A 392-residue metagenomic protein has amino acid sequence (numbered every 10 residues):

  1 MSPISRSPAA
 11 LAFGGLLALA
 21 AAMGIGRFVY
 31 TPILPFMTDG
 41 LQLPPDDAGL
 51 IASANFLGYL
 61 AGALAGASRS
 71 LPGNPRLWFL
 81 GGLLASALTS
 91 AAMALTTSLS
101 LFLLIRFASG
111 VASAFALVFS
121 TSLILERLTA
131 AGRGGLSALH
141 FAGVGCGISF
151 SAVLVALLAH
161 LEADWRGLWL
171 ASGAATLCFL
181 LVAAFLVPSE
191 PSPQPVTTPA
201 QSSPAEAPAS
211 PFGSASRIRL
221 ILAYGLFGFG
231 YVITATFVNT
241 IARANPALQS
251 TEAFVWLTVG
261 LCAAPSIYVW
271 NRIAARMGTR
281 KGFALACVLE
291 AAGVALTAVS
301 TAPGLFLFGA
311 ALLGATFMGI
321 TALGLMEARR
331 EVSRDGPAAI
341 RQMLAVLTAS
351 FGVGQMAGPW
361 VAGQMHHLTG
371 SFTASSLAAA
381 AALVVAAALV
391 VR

Functional and structural regions predicted by a protein language model:
T31, S216-L257: Extracytoplasmic gate region of multi-pass secondary transporters
Q42, L95-S100, S300-T301: Helix-breaking motifs and short loop linkers at transmembrane-helix boundaries and internal kinks in secondary membrane
G62-N74, S266-T279, H366-H367: Helix-to-loop junctions at the C-terminal end of transmembrane segments in multipass secondary transporters
L99, A130-G132, A138-P191: Helix-loop-helix hairpin linking two adjacent transmembrane segments in secondary transporters
I105-G143: Cytoplasmic helix-loop-helix junction between adjacent transmembrane helices in 12-TM secondary transporters
F115-T129, G319-D335: Intracellular juxtamembrane helix-capping segments at the cytosolic ends of symmetry-related transmembrane helices
R280-G324: C-terminal transmembrane helical hairpin of 12-TM major facilitator-type secondary transporters
V332-S371: A late C-terminal transmembrane helix in Major Facilitator Superfamily
